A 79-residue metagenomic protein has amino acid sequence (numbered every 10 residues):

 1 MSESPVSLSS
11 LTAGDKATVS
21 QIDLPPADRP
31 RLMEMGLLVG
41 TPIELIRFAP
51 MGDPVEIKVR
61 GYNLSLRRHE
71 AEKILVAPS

Functional and structural regions predicted by a protein language model:
M1-S79: Compact, glycine-rich, soluble single-domain proteins
